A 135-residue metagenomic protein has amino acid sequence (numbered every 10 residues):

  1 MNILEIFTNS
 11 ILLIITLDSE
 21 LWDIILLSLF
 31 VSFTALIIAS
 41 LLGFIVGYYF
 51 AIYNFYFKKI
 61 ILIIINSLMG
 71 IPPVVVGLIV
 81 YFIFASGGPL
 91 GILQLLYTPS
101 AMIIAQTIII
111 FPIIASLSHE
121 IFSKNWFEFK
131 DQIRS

Functional and structural regions predicted by a protein language model:
N2-I6, T16-K124: Membrane-water interface segments at the C-terminal ends of transmembrane alpha-helices in multi-pass inner-membrane
T8-L12: Helix-loop-helix hairpins and the membrane-proximal interhelical loops of multi-pass alpha-helical transport proteins
N125-S135: Short helix-to-coil transition segments within interhelical loops that connect adjacent transmembrane helices
